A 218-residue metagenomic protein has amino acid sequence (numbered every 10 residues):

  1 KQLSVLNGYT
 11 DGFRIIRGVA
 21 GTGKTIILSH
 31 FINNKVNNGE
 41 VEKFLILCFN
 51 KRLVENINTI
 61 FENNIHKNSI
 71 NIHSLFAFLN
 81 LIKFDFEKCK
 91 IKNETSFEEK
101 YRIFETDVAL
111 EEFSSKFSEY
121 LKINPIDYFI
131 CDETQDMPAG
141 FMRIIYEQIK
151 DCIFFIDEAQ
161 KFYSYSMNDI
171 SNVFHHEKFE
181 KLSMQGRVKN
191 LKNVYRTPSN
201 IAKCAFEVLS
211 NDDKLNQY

Functional and structural regions predicted by a protein language model:
S4-F84, Y128, Q135-Y218: Conserved helicase motor core of SF1/SF2 NTP-dependent helicases
F86-Y146: Conserved RecA-like ASCE ATPase "motif II neighborhood" in helicase/translocase motors
